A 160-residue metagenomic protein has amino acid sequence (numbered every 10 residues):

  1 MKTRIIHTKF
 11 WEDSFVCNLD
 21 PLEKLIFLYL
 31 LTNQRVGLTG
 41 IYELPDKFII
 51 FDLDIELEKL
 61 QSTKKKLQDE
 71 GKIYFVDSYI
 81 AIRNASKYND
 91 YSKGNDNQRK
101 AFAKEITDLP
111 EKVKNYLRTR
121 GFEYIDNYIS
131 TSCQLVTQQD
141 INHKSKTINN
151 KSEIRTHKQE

Functional and structural regions predicted by a protein language model:
M1-F10: Long, low-complexity, charged/polar intrinsically disordered regions in eukaryotic proteins
K2-T3, L19, I80, G94: Alpha-helical protein-protein interaction elements
I6-H7, K59, Y74, S130: Poly-acidic low-complexity segments
H7, Y79-A81, N95-R99: Short, structured secondary-structure boundary patches
D13-K24, T32-N89: Winged helix-turn-helix DNA-binding recognition segment
E58, K87, Y91-E160: Charged low-complexity intrinsically disordered patches
